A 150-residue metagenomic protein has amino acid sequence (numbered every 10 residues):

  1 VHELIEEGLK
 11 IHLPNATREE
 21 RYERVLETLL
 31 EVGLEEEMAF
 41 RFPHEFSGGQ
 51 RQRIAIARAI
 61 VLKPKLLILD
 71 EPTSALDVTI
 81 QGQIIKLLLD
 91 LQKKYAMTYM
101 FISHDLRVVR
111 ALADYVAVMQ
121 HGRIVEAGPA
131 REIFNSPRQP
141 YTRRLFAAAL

Functional and structural regions predicted by a protein language model:
E19-E37, F146-A147: Conserved ABC ATPase "signature" region
F42-F46, Q50: Conserved ABC ATPase signature
I56, I84: Hydrophobic anchor residue at the start of the ABC signature
V61-K65: A short, proline-enriched helix->beta-strand linker immediately N-terminal to the Walker B motif in ABC-type P-loop
V109-A111: A short, surface-exposed alpha-helical micro-motif characterized by mixed small hydrophobic and charged/polar residues
Y115, A127: Short, glycine/charged-rich "phosphate-handling" switch motifs in NTP-dependent and phosphotransfer domains
